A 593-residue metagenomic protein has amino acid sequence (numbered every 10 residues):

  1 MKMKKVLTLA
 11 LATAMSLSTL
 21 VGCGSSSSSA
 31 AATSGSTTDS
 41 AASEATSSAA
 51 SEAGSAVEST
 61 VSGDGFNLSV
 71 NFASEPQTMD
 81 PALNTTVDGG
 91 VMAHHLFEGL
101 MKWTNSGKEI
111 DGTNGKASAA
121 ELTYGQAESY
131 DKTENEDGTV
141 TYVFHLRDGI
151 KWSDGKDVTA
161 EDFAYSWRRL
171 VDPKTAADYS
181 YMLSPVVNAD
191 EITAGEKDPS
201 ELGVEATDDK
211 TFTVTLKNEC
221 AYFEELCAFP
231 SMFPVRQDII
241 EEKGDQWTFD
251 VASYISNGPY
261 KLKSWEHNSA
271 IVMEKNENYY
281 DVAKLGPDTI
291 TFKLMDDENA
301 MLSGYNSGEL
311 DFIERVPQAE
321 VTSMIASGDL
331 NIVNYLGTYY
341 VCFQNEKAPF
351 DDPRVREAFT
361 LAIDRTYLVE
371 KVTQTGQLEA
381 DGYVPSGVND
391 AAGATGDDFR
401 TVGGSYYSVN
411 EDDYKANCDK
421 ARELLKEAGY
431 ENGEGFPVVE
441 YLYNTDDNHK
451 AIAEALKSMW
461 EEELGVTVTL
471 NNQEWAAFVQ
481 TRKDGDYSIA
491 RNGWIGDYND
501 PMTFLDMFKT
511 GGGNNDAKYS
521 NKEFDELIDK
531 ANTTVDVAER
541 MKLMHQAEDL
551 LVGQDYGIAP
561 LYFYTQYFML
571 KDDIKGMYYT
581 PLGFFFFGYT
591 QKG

Functional and structural regions predicted by a protein language model:
S69, T159-S166, D209-T215, E219 (+8 more regions): Alpha-helical secondary-structure segments
N71-N135, I255-S256: N-terminal lobe/hinge region of extracytoplasmic solute-binding protein
T104-S106, K116-A117, K197-E201, D209-K210 (+4 more regions): Gly/Pro-rich hinge or "lid" segments in bacterial periplasmic/extracellular proteins
V143-H145, D162-A164, R169, T175-D238: Surface-exposed binding/hinge segments that line and control ligand-binding clefts or catalytic entry sites
H267, E411-C418, R422-G496, V537 (+1 more regions): Ligand/substrate-recognition segments at binding pockets and active sites
E277-T322: Ligand-site clamp/hinge motif
A362-T395, D447-K457, V479-G593: Detector for C-terminal structural segments
E379-E427, D446-K450: Structural transition elements
